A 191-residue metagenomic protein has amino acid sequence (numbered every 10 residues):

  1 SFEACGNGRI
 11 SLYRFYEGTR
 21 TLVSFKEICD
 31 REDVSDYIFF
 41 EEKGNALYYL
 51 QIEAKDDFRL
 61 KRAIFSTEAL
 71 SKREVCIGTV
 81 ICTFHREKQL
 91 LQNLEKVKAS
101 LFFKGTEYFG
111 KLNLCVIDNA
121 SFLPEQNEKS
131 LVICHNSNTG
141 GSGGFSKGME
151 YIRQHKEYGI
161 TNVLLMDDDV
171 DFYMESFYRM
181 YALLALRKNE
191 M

Functional and structural regions predicted by a protein language model:
S1-E95: N-proximal low-complexity "stem/linker" segments adjacent to membrane-targeting elements
E95-K111: Short, acidic, metal-binding catalytic loop of nucleotide-sugar glycosyltransferases
D118-P124: A conserved acidic beta->alpha catalytic loop
Q126-G143: Conserved donor nucleotide-binding strand/loop of the catalytic core
G141-K156: Short, conserved alpha-helix that lines the donor NDP-sugar binding/gating region of sugar-transfer enzymes
Q154, E175-M191: Conserved donor NDP-sugar-binding/catalytic core segment of glycosyltransferases
E157-D171: Short beta-strand-to-loop acidic/aromatic patch adjacent to the donor-nucleotide binding site
